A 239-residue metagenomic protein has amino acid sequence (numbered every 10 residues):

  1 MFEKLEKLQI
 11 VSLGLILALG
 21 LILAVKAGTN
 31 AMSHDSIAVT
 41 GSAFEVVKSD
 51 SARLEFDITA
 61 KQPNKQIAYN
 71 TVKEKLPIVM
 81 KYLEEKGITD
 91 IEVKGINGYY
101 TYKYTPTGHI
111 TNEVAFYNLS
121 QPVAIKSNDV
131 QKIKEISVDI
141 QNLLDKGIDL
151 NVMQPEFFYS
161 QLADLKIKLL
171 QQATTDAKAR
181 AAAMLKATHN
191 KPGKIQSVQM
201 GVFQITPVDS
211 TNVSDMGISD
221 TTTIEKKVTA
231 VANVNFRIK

Functional and structural regions predicted by a protein language model:
M1-K239: Short, charge-dense linear interaction motifs
